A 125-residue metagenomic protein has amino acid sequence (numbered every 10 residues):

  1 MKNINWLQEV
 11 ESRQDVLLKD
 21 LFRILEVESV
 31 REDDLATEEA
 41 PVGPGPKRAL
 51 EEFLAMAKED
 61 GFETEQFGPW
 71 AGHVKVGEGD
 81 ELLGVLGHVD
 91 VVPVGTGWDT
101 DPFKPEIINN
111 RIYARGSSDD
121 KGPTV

Functional and structural regions predicted by a protein language model:
M1-G95: N-terminal helical capping/dimerization or prosegment-like subdomains of hydrolases acting on amide or phosphate bonds
L82-V125: Active-site metal-coordination/substrate-binding segment of hydrolases, especially metallo-dependent peptidases
